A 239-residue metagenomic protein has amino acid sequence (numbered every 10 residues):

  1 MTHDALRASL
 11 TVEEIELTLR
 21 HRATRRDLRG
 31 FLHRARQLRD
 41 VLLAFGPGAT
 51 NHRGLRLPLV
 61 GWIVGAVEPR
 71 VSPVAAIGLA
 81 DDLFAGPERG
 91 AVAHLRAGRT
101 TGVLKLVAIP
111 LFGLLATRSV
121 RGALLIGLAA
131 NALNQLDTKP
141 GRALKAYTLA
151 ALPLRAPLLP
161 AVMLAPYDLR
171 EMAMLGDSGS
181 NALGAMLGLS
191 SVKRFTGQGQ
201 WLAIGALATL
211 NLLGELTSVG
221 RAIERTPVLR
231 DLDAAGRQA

Functional and structural regions predicted by a protein language model:
M1-L10, I15: A short, conserved alpha-helix in the catalytic core of glycosyltransferases
A8, T18-R20, I109: Short amphipathic alpha-helical "recognition" segments used for binding
T11-L17, L202-G205, L229-L232: Noncatalytic linker/hinge segments flanking ATPase motor cores
I15-L28: Active-site donor/metal-binding and catalytic loop motifs of nucleotide-sugar-dependent glycosylation enzymes
R26-R221: "…together with the soluble PPM/PP2C metallo-phosphatase catalytic core" -> "…together with the soluble PPM/PP2C
A222-A239: Short, highly charged, low-complexity non-transmembrane loops/tails of multi-pass membrane proteins
